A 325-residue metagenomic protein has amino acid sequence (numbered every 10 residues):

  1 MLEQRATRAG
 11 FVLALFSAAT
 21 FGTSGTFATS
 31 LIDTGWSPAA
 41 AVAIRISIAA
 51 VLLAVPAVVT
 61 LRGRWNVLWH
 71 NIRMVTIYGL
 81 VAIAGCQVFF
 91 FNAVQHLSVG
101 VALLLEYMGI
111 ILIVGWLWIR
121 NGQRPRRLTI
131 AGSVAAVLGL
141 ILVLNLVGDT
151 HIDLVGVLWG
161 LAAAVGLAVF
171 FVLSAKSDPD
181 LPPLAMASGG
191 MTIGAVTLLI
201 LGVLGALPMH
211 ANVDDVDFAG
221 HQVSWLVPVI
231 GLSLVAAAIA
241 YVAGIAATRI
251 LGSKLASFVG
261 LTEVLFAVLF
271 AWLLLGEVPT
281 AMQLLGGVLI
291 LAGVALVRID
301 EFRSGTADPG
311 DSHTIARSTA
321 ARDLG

Functional and structural regions predicted by a protein language model:
M1-I44, D149-K176, T197-I200, H313-G325: Glycine-/small-residue-enriched transmembrane alpha-helix faces in small-molecule transporters and effluxers
L2-E3, I46, N145, W225-V227 (+2 more regions): C-terminal-most transmembrane helix of multi-pass membrane proteins
R8-L13, A40-P56, G132-A135, V155-A162 (+3 more regions): Hydrophobic alpha-helical transmembrane segments of multi-pass integral membrane proteins, especially transporters
A19-G35, I48, Q87-L97, L105 (+6 more regions): Juxtamembrane C-cap of transmembrane helices in multi-pass membrane transport proteins
T20, A54-A102, E106, L142 (+1 more regions): Specific transmembrane alpha-helical segments of multi-pass solute transporters/efflux pumps, especially DMT/EamA
G22, G79-A84, V88, I110-G115 (+7 more regions): Hydrophobic/small/kink-forming positions within alpha-helical transmembrane segments of polytopic membrane proteins
A40-V51, F90-R124, A163, S253-W272: Specific alpha-helical transmembrane segments that line the substrate/conduction pathway and gating interfaces
L53, M108, G115-W116, P125-L146 (+2 more regions): Hydrophobic transmembrane alpha-helices of multi-pass small-molecule transport proteins
